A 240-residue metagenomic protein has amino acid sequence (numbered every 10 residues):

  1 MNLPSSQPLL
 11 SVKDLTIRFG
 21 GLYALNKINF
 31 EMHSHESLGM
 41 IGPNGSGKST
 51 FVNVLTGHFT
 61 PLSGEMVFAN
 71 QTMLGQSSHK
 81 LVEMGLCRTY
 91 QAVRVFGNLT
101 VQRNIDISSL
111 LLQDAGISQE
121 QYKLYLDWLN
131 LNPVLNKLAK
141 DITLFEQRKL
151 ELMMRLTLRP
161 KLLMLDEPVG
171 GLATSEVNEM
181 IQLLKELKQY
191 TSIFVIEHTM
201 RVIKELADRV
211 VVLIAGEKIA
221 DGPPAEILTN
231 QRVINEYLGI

Functional and structural regions predicted by a protein language model:
N2-I240: Glycine-rich phosphate-binding loops of nucleotide-dependent enzymes
